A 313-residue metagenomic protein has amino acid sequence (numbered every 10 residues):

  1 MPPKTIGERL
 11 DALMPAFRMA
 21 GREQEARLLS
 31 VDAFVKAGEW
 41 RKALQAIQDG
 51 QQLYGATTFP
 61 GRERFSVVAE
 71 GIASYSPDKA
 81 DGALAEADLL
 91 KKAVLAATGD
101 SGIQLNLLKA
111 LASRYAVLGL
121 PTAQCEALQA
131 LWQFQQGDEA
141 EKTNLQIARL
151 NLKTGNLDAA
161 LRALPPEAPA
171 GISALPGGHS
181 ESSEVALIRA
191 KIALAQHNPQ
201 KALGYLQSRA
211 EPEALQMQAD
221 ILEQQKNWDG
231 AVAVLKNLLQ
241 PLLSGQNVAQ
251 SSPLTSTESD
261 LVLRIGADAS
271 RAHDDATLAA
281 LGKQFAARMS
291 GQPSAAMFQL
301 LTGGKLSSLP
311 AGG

Functional and structural regions predicted by a protein language model:
M1-G313: Acidic, polar-rich low-complexity tracts and alpha-helical solenoid repeat scaffolds
